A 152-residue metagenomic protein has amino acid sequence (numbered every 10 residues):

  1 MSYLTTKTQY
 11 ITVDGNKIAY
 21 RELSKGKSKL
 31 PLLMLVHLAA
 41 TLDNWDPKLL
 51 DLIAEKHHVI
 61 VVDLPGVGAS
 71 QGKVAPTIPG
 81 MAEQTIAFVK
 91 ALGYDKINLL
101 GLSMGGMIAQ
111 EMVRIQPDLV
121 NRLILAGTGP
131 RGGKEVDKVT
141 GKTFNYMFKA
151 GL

Functional and structural regions predicted by a protein language model:
M1-Q9: An N-terminal hydrophobic leader/cap segment in hydrolases
T6, N44, K48, G80-A87: Alpha-helical elements of Rossmann-like donor-binding domains used by nucleotide-donor carbohydrate transfer enzymes
T12-Q71: Conserved HGGG/HGGXW glycine-rich cap/lid loop of the alpha/beta-hydrolase fold
P31, H58, D95-N98, L119-R122: Structural signature of beta-strand start/N-cap positions in the alpha/beta core of ABC transporter nucleotide-binding
P47, D51, E55, A87 (+1 more regions): Short, well-ordered alpha-helices that flank and scaffold nucleotide-derived cofactor binding pockets
I60-L100: Active-site loop/oxyanion-hole signature of alpha/beta-hydrolase fold enzymes
G101-G105, A109: Gly/Ala-rich beta-loop-alpha elbow adjacent to hydrolase catalytic centers
Q110, R114, N121-G151: Flexible "cap/lid" loop of the alpha/beta hydrolase fold
